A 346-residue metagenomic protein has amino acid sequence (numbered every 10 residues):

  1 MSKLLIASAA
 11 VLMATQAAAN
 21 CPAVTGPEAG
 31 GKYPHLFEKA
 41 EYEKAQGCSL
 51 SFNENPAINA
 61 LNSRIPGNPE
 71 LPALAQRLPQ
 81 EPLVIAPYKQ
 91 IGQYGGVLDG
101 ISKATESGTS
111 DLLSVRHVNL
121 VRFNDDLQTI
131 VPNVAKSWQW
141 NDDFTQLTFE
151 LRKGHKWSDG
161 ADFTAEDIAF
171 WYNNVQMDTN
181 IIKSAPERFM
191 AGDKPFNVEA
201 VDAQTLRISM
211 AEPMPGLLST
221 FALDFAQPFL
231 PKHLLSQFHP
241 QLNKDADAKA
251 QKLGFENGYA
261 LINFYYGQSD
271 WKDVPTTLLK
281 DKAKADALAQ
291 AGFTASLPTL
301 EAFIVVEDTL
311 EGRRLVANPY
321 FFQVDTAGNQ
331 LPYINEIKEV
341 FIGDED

Functional and structural regions predicted by a protein language model:
A14-A17: N-terminal signal peptide c-region/cleavage motif recognized by signal peptidases
N20-L50, I58: Intrinsically disordered, low-structural-confidence terminal and linker regions
I58, R64-D142, N173, P298-T299: N-terminal lobe/hinge region of extracytoplasmic solute-binding protein
Q90-E106, K136, Q146-F149, I168-W171 (+3 more regions): Short, well-ordered beta-strand elements
S137-I181, R207-S209: Aromatic- and charge-enriched surface segment that lines or borders ligand/interaction sites
R152, W157, Q290-T294, Y320-D346: Ligand-site clamp/hinge motif
W171, V175-A185, N197-A200, I304-Y320 (+1 more regions): Extracellular/periplasmic solute-recognition and catalytic clefts
R188-D281: Surface-exposed binding/hinge segments that line and control ligand-binding clefts or catalytic entry sites
